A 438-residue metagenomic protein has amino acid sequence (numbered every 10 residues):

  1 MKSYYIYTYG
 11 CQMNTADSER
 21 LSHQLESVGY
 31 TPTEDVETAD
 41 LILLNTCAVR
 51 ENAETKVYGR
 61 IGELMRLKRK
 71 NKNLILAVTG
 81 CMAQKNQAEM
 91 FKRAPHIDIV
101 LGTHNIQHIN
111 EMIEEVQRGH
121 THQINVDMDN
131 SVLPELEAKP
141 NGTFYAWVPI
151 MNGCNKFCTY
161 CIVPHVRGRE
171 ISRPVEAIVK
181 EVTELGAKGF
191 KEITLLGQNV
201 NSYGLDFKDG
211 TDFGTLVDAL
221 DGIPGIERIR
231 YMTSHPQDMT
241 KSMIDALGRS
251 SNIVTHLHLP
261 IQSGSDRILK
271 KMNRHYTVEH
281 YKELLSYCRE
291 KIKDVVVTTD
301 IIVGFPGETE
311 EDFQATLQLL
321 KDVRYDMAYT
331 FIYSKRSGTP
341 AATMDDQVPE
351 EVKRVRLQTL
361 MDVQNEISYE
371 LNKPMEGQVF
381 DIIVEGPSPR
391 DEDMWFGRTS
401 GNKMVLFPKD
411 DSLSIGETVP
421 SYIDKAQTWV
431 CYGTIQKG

Functional and structural regions predicted by a protein language model:
M1-Y203, S242, L257, E279-E290 (+5 more regions): Proteins enriched for Cys/Gly/acidic motifs involved in redox and nucleic-acid/cofactor modification
C11, G204-D221, G225, M272 (+1 more regions): Radical SAM enzyme [4Fe-4S]-AdoMet core and its adjacent flexible, acidic and glycine-rich loops/tails across
M13, V49-N52, M82, P236-D238 (+3 more regions): Glycine-/small-residue-rich active-site loops that bind phosphorylated ligands and cofactors
L76-V78, K85, A187-E310, K321: Conserved SAM/AdoMet-binding glycine-rich loop
Q107, K156, N201, Q237 (+3 more regions): Glycine-centered loop/turn positions within well-structured domains that cap or flank conserved ligand/cofactor-binding
N141-F144, C154-K156, I253, S263 (+5 more regions): Short flexible coil/turn linkers enriched for glycine and charged/polar residues that connect secondary-structure
C158, I178, L195, Y231 (+7 more regions): Conserved, mostly hydrophobic/aromatic
T343-G438: Terminal RNA-binding accessory module
